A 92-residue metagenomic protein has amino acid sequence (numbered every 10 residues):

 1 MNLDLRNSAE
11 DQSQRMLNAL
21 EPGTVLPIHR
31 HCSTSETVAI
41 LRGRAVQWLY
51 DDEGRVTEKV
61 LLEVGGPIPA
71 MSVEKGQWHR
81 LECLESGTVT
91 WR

Functional and structural regions predicted by a protein language model:
M1-I28, T34: A short glycine-rich, His/Asp/Glu-containing loop-to-beta-strand
S13-R15, T34-E36, I68, G87-T88: Short, surface-exposed beta-edge/turn micro-motifs
L17-N18, H29, S35-I40, M71 (+1 more regions): His/acidic/aromatic-lined binding-pocket segments of jelly-roll/cupin-type domains and related regulatory beta-sandwich
P27-H29, Q47-L49, M71-V73, H79-L84 (+1 more regions): Short beta-strand His + acidic residue motifs that chelate non-heme Fe in jelly-roll/DSBH and cupin folds
S33-E53: Glycine- and acidic-residue-biased ligand/ion/polar-headgroup-sensing regions
T37-I40, T57-V60, R92: A short, polar/proline- and glycine-enriched secondary-structure boundary/capping micro-motif
D51-R80: Short acidic-glycine-tyrosine-enriched beta hairpin
